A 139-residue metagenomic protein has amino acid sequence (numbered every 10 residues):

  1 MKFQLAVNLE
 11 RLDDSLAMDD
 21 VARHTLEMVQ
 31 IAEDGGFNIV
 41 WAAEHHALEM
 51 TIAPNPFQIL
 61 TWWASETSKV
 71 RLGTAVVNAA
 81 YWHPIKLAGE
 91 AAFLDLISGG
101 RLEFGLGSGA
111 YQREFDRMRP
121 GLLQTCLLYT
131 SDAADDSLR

Functional and structural regions predicted by a protein language model:
M1-L72: N-terminal beta1-alpha1-beta2 module of alpha/beta enzyme domains
V21, T25, P56, P84-L87 (+1 more regions): Aromatic/hydrophobic pocket-lining residues that form the small-molecule binding cavity in soluble enzyme cores
I39, R101-E103: Residues at the N-termini of beta-strands
G73-A79: Structural motif corresponding to the early beta-alpha repeats
A80-A92: Glycine-rich anion/phosphate-binding loops
E103-G109: Non-cysteine beta-strand/loop elements that form the S-adenosyl-L-methionine
Y111-G121: Acidic/polar active-site rim loop that often engages polyanionic ligands
Y129-R139: Single conserved hydrophobic/aromatic residue that forms the stacking wall/gate of nucleotide- or nucleobase-binding
